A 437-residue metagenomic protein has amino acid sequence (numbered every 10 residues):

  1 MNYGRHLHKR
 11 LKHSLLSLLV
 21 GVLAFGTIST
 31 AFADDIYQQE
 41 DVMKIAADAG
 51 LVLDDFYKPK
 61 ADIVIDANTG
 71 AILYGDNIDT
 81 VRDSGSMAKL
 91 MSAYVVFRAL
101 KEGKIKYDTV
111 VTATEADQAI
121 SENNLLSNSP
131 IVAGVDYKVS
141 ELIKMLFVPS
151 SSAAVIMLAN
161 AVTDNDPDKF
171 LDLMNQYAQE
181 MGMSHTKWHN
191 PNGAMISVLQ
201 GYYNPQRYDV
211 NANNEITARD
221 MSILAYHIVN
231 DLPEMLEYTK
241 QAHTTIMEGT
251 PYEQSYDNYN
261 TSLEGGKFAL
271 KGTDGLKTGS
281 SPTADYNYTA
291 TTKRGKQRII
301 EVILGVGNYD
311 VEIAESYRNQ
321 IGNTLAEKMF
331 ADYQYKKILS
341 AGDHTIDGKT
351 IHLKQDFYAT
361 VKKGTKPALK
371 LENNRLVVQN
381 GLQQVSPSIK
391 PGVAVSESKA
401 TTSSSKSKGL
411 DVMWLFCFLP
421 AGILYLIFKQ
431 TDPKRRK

Functional and structural regions predicted by a protein language model:
N2-R10, G75, T402-K406, K434-K437: Short, Lys/Arg-rich N-terminal segment immediately upstream of the first membrane anchor
Y3, K9-A33, L410-D432: Sec-dependent N-terminal signal peptides of Gram-positive bacterial secreted proteins and lipoproteins
I28, V110, E141, Y286 (+1 more regions): Residue-level recognition of conserved structural "scaffold" positions that shape functional pockets and channels
S29-T30, T69, Q118, I299 (+1 more regions): Generic "edge-of-domain/loop-turn" microfeature
A33-A218, V229: Active-site-adjacent loops and short helices of periplasmic peptidoglycan-processing enzymes
Q200-Y202, R207-F418, Y425-K437: Domain-terminus/edge residues, biased toward the C-terminal soluble/receptor-binding domains of extracytoplasmic
